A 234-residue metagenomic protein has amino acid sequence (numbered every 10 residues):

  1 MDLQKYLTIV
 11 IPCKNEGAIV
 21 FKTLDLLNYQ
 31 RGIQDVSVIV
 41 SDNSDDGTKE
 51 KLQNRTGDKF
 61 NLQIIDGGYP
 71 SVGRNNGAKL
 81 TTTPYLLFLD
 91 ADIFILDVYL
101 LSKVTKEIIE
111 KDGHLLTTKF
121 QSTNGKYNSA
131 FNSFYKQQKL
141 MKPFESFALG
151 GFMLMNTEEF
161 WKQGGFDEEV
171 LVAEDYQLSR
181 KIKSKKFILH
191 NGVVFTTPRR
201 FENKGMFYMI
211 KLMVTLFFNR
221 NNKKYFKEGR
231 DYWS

Functional and structural regions predicted by a protein language model:
N15-Y29: Short, well-formed alpha-helical segments that are part of the catalytic scaffolds of diverse glycosyltransferases
A18-F21, D46-R55: Acidic helix N-cap motif at the loop->helix transition within catalytic regions of sugar-transfer enzymes
D35-S44, Q63-G67: Short beta-strand/loop segment that forms part of the nucleotide-sugar
S41-E50, I93-F94: A conserved acidic beta->alpha catalytic loop
I65-T81: Glycine-rich, basic loop-to-helix element that forms the pyrophosphate-binding segment of sugar-nucleotide handling
L86: Short aromatic/hydrophobic "clamp" motif used to bind/position activated sugar donors
V98-Y127: Conserved donor NDP-sugar-binding/catalytic core segment of glycosyltransferases
F120-G125, K136-M155: A recurrent flexible, glycine/aromatic-enriched loop bordering the glycosyltransferase active site that acts as
